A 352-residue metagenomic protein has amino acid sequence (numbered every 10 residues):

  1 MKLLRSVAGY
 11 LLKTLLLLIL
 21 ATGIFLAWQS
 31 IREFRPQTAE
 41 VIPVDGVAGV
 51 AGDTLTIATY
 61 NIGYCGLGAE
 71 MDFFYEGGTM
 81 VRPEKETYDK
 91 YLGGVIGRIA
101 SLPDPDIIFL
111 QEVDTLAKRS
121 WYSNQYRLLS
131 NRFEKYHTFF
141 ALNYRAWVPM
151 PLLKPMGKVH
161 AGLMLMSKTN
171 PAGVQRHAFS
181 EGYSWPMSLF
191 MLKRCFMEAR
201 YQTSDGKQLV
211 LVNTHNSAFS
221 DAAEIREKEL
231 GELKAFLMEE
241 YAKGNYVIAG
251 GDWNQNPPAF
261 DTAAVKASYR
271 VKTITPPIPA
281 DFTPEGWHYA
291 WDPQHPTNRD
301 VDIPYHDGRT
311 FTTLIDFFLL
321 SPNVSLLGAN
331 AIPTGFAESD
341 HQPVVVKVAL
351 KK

Functional and structural regions predicted by a protein language model:
K2-P151, P155-H160, K352: N-terminal, active-site-proximal structural segment of metallo-dependent hydrolase catalytic domains
R5, G9-Y10, L18-I19, G23-G46 (+4 more regions): Metal-dependent phosphoester-hydrolase catalytic domains
P36, A146-Q208: A well-ordered secondary-structure block
T56-I62, L92-Y122, M166, A199 (+4 more regions): Active-site beta-strand/loop signature of hydrolases that rely on acidic residues for catalysis
Y64-C65, D114-A117, N143-W147, P171-A172 (+4 more regions): Solvent-exposed loop/turn segments at secondary-structure junctions within structured extracellular/periplasmic domains
T79-K85, V113-T115, F179-S188, H215-E224: Surface-exposed cleft-lining segments at the edges of enzyme active sites
S130-E134, G157-V174, H306-S325, A349: Conserved beta strand-loop-helix elements of the APE1-like EEP
H137-R145, V174-S180, G328-I332: Conserved S-adenosyl-L-methionine
